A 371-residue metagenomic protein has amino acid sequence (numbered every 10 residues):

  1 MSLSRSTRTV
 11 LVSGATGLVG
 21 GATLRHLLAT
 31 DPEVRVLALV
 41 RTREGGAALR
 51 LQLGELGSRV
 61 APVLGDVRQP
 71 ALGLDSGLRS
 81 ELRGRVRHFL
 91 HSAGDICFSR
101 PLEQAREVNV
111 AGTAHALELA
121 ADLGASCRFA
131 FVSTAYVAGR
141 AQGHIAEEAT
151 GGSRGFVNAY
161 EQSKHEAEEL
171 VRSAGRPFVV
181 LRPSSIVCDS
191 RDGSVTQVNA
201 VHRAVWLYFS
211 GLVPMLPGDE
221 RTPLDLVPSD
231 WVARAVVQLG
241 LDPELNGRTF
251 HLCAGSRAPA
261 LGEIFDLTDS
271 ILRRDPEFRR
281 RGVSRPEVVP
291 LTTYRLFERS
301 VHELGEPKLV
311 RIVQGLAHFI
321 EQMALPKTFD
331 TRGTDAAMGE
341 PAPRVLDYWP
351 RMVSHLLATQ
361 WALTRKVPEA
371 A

Functional and structural regions predicted by a protein language model:
S4, R8-P32: N-terminal Rossmann NAD(P)H-binding glycine-rich loop of SDR-like oxidoreductase domains
T9, D31-V34, I320, A324 (+1 more regions): Amphipathic terminal alpha-helices
V36-V67: Glycine-rich phosphate-binding loop and adjoining beta1-alpha1-beta2 segment of Rossmann-like nucleotide-binding folds
L56, V60-A111, D122: NAD(P)H-binding glycine-rich loop region in Rossmannoid oxidoreductase-like domains and their noncatalytic homologs
H88-A93, S99-E107, A111-A159, V179: Conserved Rossmann-fold NAD(P)-dependent oxidoreductase catalytic core, especially the SDR/UDP-sugar
E168-G193: Conserved beta-loop-beta element that borders a ligand/cofactor-binding pocket
D189-H202, L239-F250: Glycine/proline-rich active-site loop of Rossmann-fold NAD(P)-dependent oxidoreductases
L239-G315, A336, L356-A370: Mid/C-terminal beta-alpha module of Rossmann-like enzyme folds, strongest in SDR-family dehydrogenases/epimerases
